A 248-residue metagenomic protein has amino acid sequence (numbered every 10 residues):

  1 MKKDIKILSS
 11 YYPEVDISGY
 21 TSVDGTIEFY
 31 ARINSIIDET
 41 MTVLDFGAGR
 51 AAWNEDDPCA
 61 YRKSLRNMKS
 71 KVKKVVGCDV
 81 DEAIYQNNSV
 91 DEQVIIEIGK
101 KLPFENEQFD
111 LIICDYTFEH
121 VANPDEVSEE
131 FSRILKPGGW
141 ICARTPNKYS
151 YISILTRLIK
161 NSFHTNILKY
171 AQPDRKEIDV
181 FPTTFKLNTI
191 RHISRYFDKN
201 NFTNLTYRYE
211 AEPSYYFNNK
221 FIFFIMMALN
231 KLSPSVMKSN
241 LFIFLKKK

Functional and structural regions predicted by a protein language model:
K2-N34: Class I SAM-dependent methyltransferase Rossmann-like catalytic core, especially the SAM/SAH-binding loop
D4-Y11, D125-E130, W140-K246: S-adenosyl-L-methionine-dependent methyltransferase catalytic module, highlighting the catalytic core
I17-Y20, A52, D179-F181: Short, contiguous strand/loop micro-motifs
T21-F29, A60, N123, F185-T189 (+1 more regions): Soluble or luminal CAZymes and related metallo-dependent hydrolases
D24-I27, D56-C59, Q93-V94, F224-M227: Short gly/ser/thr-rich secondary-structure transition/capping motifs
I27, A31, K63-R66, S70 (+2 more regions): A structural signal for well-ordered alpha-helical segments within the folded catalytic domains of diverse enzymes
I33-I36, N67, L232-S235: Short secondary-structure boundary/capping segments within folded domains
I36-I154, F242-K247: Conserved SAM-binding loop
